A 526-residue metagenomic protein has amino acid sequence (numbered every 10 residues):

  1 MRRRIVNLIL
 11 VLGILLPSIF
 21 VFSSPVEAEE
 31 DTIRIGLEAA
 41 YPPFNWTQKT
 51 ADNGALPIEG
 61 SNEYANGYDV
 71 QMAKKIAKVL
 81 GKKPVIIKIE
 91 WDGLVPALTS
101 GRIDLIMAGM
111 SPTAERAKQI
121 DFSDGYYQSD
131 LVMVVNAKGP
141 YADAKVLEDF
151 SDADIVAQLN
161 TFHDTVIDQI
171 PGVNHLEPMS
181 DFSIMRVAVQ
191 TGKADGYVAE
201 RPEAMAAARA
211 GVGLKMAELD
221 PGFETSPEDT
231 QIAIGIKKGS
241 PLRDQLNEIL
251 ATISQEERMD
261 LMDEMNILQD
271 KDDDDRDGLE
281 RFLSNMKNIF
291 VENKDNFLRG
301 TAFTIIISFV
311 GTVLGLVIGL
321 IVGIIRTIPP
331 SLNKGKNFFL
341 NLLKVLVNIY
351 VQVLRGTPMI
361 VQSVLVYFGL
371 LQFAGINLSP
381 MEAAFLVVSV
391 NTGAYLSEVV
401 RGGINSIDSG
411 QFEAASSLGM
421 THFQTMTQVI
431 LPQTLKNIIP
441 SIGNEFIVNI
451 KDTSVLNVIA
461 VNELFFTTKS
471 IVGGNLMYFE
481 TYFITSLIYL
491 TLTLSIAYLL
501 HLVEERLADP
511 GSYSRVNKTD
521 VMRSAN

Functional and structural regions predicted by a protein language model:
S18-E30: Sec-dependent signal peptide cleavage junction
E30-M110, V345: Extracytoplasmic small-molecule ligand-binding "clamshell" domains of the periplasmic binding protein/Venus flytrap
A39-A40, Y127-A137, R209-L250, L268-E280: Periplasmic-binding protein-like
W46-G60, A73-K82, N160-F182, R186 (+1 more regions): Ligand-binding cleft/hinge of the Venus flytrap
N53-G54, N136-D154: Flexible hinge/capping segments at coil-to-helix
G93-P96, G109-Q119, V166-Q169, S183 (+1 more regions): A ligand-binding cleft/hinge motif common to bilobed small-molecule-binding domains
F162-M179, E218-D220, E248-S284: Ligand-binding clefts/hinges and TM-proximal coupling segments of bilobed small-molecule sensing domains
G278-N526: Transmembrane alpha-helices and adjacent helix-loop boundaries
